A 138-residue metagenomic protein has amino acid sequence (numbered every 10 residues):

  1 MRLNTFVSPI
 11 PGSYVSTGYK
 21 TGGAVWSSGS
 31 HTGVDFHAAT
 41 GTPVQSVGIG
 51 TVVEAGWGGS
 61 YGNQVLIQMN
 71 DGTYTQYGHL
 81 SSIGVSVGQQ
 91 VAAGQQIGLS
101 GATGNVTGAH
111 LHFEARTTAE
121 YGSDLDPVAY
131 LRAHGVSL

Functional and structural regions predicted by a protein language model:
M1-Y61: Surface-exposed, glycine-biased beta-strand/turn segments
G18, A55-G56, L80-I83, S100-T103: Residue-level recognition of beta-strand microenvironments
G18-T21, V65, Y77-G78: Short, contiguous hydrophobic alpha-helices characteristic of membrane insertion segments
K20, G41, N70-G72, T118 (+1 more regions): Solvent-exposed coil/turn segments that connect beta secondary-structure elements in extracytoplasmic/periplasmic
S28, D35-H37, Q64-M69, H112-E114: Short, acidic/hydrophobic/Gly-rich beta-strand patch recurrent on exposed beta strands that often constitutes part
T32, T40-P43, S81, V87 (+1 more regions): Short, conserved secondary-structure segments in the cores of folded domains
Q45, A55, D71-G94, T117-T118: Short histidine-centered loop motifs in beta-beta connectors
Q68, Q89-L138: Conserved, short, structured surface segments that act as functional micro-motifs
